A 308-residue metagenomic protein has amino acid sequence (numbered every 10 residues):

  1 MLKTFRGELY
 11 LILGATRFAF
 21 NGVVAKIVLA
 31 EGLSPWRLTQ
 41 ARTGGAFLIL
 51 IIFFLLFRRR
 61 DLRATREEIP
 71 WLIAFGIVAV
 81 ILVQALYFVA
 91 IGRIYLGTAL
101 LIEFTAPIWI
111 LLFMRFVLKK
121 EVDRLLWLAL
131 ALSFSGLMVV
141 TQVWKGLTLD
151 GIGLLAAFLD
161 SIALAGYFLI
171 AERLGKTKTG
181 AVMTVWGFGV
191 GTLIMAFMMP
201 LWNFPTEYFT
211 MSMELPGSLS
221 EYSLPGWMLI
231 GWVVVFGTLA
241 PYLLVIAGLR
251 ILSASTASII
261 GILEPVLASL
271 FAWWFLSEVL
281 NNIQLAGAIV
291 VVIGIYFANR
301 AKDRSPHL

Functional and structural regions predicted by a protein language model:
M1-A41, G146-R173, F197, L308: Glycine-/small-residue-enriched transmembrane alpha-helix faces in small-molecule transporters and effluxers
L2, L9, T43, Q142 (+3 more regions): C-terminal-most transmembrane helix of multi-pass membrane proteins
F5-L9, R37-L56, A129-L132, I152-L159 (+2 more regions): Hydrophobic alpha-helical transmembrane segments of multi-pass integral membrane proteins, especially transporters
R17, G22, I51-G97, I102-E103 (+2 more regions): Specific transmembrane alpha-helical segments of multi-pass solute transporters/efflux pumps, especially DMT/EamA
A19, G44-L48, I108, F134 (+3 more regions): Small-residue-rich packing faces within the transmembrane alpha-helices of Major Facilitator Superfamily
V28, L38, R42, A90 (+9 more regions): Hydrophobic/aromatic residues within transmembrane alpha-helices of multi-pass small-molecule transporters
A41, Q84, T98-T105, A171-L193 (+1 more regions): Helix-helix packing/entry segments at the starts of transmembrane helices
L50, F113, V122-Q142, S161 (+2 more regions): Hydrophobic transmembrane alpha-helices of multi-pass small-molecule transport proteins
